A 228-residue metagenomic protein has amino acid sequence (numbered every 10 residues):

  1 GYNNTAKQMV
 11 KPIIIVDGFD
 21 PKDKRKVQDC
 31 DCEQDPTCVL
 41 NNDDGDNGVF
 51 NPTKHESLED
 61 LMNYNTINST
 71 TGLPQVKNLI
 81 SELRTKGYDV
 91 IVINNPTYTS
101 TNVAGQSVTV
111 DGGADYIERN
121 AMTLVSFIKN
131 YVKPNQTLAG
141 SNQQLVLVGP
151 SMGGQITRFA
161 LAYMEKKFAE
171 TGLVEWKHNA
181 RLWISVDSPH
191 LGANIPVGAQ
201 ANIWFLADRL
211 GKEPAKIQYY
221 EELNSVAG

Functional and structural regions predicted by a protein language model:
G1-T99: Short, surface-exposed "cap/lid" segments of acyl-processing enzymes
K24-V27, T101, I156, N194: Generic domain-boundary/flexible-linker signal
T70-P74, A114-E118, M122, S151: Soluble non-cytosolic domains of exported or imported proteins
K86, Y116-I117, L223: Generic signature of intrinsically disordered, low-complexity, basic-rich segments and short cationic peptides
S100-T123: Catalytic nucleophile-loop/oxyanion-hole region of alpha/beta-hydrolase and closely related hydrolase-like folds
A121-G228: Serine-dependent carboxylesterase/thioesterase catalytic core of lipase-like alpha/beta-hydrolase/SGNH enzymes
